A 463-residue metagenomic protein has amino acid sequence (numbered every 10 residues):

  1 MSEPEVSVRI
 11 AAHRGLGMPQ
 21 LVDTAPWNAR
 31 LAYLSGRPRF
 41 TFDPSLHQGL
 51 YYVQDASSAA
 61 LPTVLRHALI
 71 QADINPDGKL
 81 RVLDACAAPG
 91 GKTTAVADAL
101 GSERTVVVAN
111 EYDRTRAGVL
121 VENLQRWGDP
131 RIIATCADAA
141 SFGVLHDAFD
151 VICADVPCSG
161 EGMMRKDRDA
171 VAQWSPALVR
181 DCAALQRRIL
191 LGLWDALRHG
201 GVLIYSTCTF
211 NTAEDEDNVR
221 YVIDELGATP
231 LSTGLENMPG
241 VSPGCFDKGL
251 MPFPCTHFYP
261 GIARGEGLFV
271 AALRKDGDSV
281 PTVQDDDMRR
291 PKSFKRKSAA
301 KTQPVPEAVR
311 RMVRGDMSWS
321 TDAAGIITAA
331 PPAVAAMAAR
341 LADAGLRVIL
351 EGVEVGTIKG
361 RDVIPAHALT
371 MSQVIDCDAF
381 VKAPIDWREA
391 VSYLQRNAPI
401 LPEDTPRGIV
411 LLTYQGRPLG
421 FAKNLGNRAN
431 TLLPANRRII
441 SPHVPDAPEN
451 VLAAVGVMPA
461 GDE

Functional and structural regions predicted by a protein language model:
M1-G17, E266, D276-E463: Polybasic, low-complexity RNA-engagement segments
N75-A88: Conserved class I S-adenosyl-L-methionine
P89-S102: Conserved SAM-binding loop of SAM-dependent methyltransferases across substrates and taxa, primarily the Class I
E103-V108: Short beta-strand element of Class I
Y112-D147, A154: S-adenosyl-L-methionine
T115, D150-G192, C208-E216, G240 (+1 more regions): Mobile active-site "lid"/loop adjacent to the S-adenosyl-L-methionine
F149, V202, F210-T328, A333-A335: Class I S-adenosyl-L-methionine
L197-H199: Helix-to-beta-strand junctions that scaffold the AdoMet/dcAdoMet cofactor pocket in Class I SAM-dependent enzymes
